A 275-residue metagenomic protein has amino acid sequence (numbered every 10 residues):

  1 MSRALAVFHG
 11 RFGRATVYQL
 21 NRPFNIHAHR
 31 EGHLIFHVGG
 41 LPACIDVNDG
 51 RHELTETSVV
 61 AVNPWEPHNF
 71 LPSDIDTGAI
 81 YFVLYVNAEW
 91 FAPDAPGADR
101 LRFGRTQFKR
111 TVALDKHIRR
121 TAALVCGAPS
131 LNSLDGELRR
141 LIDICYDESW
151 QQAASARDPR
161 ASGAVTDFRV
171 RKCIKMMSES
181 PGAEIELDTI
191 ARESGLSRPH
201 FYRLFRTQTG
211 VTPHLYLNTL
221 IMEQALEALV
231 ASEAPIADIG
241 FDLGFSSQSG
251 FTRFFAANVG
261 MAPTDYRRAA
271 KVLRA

Functional and structural regions predicted by a protein language model:
M1-R102: N-terminal regulatory/effector-sensing and dimerization cores that precede helix-turn-helix DNA-binding domains
T16, D265-A269: Short, basic/aromatic-enriched C-terminal tail that caps enzymatic domains
P93-A95, Y216, Y266: Residues that scaffold the ATP/ADP-binding catalytic core of kinase and kinase-like folds
D99-D115, A123-A183, L187-S194, T207-T219: Short, Lys/Arg-enriched, Trp-marked, Pro/Gly-tolerant hinge/linker segments that flank
K175, E179, E184-T189, L196 (+4 more regions): Terminal helix-turn-helix DNA-binding modules in bacterial transcription factors
